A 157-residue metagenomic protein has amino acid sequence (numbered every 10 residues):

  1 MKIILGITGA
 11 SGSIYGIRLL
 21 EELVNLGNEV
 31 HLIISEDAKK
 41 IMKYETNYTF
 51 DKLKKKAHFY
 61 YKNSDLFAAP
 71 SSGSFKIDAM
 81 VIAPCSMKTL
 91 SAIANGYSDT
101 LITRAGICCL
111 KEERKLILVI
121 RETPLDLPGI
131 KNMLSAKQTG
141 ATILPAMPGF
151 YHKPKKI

Functional and structural regions predicted by a protein language model:
M1-I117, T123-I157: A cross-family phosphate/adenosyl-ligand binding-site feature
